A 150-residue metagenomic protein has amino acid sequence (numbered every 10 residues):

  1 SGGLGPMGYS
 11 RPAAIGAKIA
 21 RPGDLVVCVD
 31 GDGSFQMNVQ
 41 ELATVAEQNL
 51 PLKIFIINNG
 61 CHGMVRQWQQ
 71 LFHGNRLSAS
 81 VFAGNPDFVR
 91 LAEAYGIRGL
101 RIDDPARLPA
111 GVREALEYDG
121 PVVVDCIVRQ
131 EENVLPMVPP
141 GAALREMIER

Functional and structural regions predicted by a protein language model:
S1-R150: Thiamine diphosphate
